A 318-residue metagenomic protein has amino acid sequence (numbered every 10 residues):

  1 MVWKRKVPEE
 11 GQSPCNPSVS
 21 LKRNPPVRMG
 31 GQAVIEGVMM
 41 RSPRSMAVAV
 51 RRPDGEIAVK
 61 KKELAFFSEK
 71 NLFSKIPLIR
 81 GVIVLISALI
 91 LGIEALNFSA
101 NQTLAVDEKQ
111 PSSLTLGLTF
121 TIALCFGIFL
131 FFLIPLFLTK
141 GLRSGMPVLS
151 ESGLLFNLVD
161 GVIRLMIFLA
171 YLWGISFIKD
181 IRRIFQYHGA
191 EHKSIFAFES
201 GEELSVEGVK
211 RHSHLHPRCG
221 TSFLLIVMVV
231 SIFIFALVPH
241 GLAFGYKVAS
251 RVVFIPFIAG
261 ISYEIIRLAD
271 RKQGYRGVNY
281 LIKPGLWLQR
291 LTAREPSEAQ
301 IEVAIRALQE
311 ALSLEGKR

Functional and structural regions predicted by a protein language model:
V2-N97: Divalent-cation
V2-P8, P14-G30, V34, V38-M40 (+6 more regions): Polar-ligand-bearing catalytic/cofactor-coordination segments of membrane-embedded or membrane-tethered inner-membrane
A65, N71-L72, L85, G92-P111 (+5 more regions): Multi-pass alpha-helical transmembrane bundle typical of ion/small-solute transporters and intramembrane aspartyl
N71-V82, F254, I258, S297 (+1 more regions): Short, charged, low-complexity patches
E94, F98-Q102, F126-V148, V227-V252 (+2 more regions): Juxtamembrane "helix exit" motif at the C-terminal ends of alpha-helical transmembrane segments in multi-pass membrane
Q102, V106-M146, S152-I178: Hydrophobic alpha-helical segments characteristic of transmembrane helices in integral membrane transporters
L104-K109, T139-L158, V238-A249, L268-N279 (+1 more regions): Membrane interface segments of multi-pass transport proteins and intramembrane proteases
S113-F129, H212-L237: Transmembrane alpha-helical segments and their cytosolic interface motifs in multi-pass membrane proteins
